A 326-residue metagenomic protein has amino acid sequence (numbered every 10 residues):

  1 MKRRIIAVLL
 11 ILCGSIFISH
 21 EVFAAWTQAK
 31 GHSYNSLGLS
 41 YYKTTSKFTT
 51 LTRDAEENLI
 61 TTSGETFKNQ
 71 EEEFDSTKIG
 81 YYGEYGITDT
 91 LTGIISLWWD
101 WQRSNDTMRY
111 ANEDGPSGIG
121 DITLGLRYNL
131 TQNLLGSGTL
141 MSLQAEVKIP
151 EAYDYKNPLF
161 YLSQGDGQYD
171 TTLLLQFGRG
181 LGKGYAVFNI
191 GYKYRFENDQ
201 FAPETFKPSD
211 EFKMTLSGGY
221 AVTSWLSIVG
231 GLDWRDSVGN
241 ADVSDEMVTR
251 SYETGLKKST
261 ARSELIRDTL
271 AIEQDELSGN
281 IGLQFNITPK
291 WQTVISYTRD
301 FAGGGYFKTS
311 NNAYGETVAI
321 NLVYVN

Functional and structural regions predicted by a protein language model:
F23-H32, T90, T131-M141, K183 (+2 more regions): Short loop/turn motifs that connect adjacent beta-strands in outer-membrane beta-barrel proteins
F23-K78, D154-N157: Short glycine/proline- and aromatic-enriched beta-strand/turn motifs that initiate or cap beta-hairpins
L39, Y81-Y85, I95, L124-Y128 (+8 more regions): Residues on the lipid-exposed face of transmembrane beta-strands in outer-membrane beta-barrel proteins
L39-T45, L97-R103, L130, V147-E151 (+5 more regions): Transmembrane beta-strands of outer-membrane beta-barrel pores
T44-T50, R103-M108, A152-K156, R195-F201 (+4 more regions): Outer-membrane beta-barrel proteins
F48, E56-T66, K207-N326: Outer membrane beta-barrel transmembrane domains
D75-I79, P116-L124, T139, G165-T171 (+3 more regions): Residues that define the transmembrane beta-barrel architecture of outer-membrane proteins
S104-F201: Outer-membrane pore/translocation modules
